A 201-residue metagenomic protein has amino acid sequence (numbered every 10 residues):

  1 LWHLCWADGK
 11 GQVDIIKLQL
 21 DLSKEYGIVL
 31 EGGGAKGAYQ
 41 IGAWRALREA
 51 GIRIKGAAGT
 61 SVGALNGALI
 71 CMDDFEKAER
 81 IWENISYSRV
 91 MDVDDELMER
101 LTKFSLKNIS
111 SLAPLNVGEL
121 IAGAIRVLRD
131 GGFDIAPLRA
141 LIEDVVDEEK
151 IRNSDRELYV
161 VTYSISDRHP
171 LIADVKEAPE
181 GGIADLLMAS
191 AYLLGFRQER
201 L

Functional and structural regions predicted by a protein language model:
W2-T60, A68-L201: Patatin-like phospholipase
A64: Catalytic nucleophile loop
